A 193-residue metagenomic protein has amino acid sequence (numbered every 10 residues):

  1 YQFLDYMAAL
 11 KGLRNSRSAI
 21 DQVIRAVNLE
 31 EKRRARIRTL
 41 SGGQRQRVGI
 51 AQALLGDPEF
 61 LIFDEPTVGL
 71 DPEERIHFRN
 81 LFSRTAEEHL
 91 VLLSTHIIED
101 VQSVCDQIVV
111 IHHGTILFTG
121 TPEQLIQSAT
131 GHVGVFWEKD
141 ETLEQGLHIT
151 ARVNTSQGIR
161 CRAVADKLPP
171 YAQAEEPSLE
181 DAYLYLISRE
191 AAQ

Functional and structural regions predicted by a protein language model:
D5, A9-K32: Conserved ABC ATPase "signature" region
R36-L40: Conserved ABC ATPase signature
I50: Hydrophobic anchor residue at the start of the ABC signature
D57: Conserved catalytic motifs of ABC-family nucleotide-binding domains
L61-E65, L70: Catalytic Walker B motif of ABC-type/P-loop ATPase nucleotide-binding domains
H77-R162: ABC transporter nucleotide-binding domain
T150-Q193: C-terminal coupling/interaction segments
